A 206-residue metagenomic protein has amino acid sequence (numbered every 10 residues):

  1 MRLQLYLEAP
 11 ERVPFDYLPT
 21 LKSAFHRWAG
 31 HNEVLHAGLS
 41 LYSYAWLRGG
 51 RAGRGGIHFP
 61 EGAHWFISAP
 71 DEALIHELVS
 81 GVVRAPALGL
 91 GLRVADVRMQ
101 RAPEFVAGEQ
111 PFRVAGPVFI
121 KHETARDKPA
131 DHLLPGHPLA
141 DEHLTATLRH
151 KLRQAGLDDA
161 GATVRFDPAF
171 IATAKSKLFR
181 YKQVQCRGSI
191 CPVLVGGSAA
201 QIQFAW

Functional and structural regions predicted by a protein language model:
M1-W206: RNA-interacting cores
